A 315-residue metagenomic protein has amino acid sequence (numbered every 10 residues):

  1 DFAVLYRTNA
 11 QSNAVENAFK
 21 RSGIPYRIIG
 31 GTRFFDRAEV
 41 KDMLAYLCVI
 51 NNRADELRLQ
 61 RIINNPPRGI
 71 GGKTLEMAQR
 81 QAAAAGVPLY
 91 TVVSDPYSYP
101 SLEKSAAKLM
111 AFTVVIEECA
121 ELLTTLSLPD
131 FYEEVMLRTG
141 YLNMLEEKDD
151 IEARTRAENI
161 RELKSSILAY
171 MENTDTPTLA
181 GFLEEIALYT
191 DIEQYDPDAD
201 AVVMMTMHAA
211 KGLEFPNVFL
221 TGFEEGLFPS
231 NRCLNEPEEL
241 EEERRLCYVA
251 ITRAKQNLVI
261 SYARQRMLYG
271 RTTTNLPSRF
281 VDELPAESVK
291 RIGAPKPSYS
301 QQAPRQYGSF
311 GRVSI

Functional and structural regions predicted by a protein language model:
D1-Q60, E147-T155, S165, P177 (+1 more regions): Conserved motor-region signature of P-loop NTPase helicases/translocases
T8-A10, C48, I62-P66, G181-S230 (+2 more regions): Conserved helicase core region in the C-terminal RecA-like lobe
A45-P67, Q301-R312: A polyampholytic, Gly/Pro-enriched intrinsically disordered region
P66, V92-A209, S230: Accessory C-terminal helicase-associated subdomains
L75-Q81: C-terminal helical "lid" of AAA+/P-loop NTPase domains
G222-I315: C-terminal accessory regions
